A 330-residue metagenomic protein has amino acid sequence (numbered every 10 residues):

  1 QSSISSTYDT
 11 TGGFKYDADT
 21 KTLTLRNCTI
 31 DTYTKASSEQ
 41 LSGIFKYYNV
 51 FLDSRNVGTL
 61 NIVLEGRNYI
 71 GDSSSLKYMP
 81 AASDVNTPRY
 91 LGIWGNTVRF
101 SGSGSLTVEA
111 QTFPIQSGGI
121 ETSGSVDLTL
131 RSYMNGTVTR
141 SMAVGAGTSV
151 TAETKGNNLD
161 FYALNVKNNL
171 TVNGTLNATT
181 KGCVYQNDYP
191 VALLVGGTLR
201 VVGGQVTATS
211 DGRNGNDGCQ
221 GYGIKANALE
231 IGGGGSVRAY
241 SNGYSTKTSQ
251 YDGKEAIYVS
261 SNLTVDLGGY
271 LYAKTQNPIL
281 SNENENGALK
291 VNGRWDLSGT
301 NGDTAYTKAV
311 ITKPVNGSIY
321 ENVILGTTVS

Functional and structural regions predicted by a protein language model:
Q1-S330: A composition-driven surface/loop motif
